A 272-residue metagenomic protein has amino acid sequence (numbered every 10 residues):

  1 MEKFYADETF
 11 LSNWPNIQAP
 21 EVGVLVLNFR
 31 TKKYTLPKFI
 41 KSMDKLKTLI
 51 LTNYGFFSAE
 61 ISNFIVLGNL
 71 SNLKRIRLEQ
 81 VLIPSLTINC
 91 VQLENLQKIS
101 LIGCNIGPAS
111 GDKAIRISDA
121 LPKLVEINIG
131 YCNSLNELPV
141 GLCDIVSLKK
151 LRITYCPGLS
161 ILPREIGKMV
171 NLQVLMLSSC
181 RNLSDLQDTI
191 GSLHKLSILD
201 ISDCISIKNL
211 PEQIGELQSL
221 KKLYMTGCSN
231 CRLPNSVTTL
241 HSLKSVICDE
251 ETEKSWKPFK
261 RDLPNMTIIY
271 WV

Functional and structural regions predicted by a protein language model:
M1-F10, I17-V272: Predominantly recognizes leucine-rich repeat
